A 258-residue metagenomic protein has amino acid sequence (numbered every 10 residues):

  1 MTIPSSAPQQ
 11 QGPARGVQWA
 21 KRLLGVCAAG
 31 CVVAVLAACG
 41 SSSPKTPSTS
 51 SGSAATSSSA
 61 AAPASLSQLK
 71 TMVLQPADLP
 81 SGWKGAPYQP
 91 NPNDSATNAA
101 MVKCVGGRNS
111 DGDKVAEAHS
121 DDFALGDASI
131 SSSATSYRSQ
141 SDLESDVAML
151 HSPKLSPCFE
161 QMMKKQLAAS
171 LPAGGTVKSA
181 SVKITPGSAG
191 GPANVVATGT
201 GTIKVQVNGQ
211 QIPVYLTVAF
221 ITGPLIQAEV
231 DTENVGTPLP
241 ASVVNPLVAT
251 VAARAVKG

Functional and structural regions predicted by a protein language model:
M1-A37: Sec-dependent bacterial lipoprotein signal peptides
V35, C39-S53: Bacterial lipoprotein signal-peptidase II cleavage site
S48-G126, V248-G258: Extracytoplasmic low-complexity, Pro/Thr/Ser/Ala/Gly-rich segments that lie immediately after a secretion/anchoring
P63-S65, I130-R138, N234-L239: Second-shell loop/turn segments in exported
G85-Q211, V218: A small/polar (G/S/T-enriched), proline-flanked helix-loop surface module common in exported/cell-envelope proteins
N208-V235: Short, well-structured beta-strand
E229-G258: Surface-exposed amphipathic alpha-helical segments
